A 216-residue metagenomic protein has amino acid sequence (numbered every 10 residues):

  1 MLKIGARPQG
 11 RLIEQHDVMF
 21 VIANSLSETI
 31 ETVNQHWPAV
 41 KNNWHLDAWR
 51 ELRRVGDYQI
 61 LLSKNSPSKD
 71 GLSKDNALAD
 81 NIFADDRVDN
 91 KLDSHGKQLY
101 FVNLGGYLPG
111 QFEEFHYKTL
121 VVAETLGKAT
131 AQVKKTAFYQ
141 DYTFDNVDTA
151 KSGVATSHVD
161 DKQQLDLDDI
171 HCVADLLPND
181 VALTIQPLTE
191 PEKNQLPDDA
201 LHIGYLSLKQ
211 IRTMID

Functional and structural regions predicted by a protein language model:
M1-A6, R11-L12, E31, Q35-L108 (+1 more regions): Intrinsic disorder/low-complexity detector
R11-D47, Q111-T149: Extended intrinsically disordered, low-complexity coil regions enriched in Ser, Thr, Gly, Ala and often Pro
